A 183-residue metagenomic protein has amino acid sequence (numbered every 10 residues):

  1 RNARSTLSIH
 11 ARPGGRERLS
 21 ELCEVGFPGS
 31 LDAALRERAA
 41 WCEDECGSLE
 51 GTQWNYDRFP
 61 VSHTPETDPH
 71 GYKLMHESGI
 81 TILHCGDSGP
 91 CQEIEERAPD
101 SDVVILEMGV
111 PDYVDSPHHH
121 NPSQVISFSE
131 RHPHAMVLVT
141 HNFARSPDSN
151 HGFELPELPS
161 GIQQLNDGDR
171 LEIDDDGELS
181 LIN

Functional and structural regions predicted by a protein language model:
R1-L31: Active-site HxH/HxHxD metal-binding segment of metal-dependent hydrolases
R4-S8, I80-I82, A135-M136, G161: Short active-site oxyanion
S5, T52-W54, P99, H132: Structured loop/turn residues at beta-strand edges in well-structured enzyme cores
L7, A39-A40, W54, I162: Short, conserved active-site loop motifs that form the nucleotide-linked donor/cofactor pocket
I9-R12, H84, T140: Active-site-adjacent beta-strand anchor residues
P28-R38, G47-G51, L155-E157: Short, conserved catalytic or adaptor-binding loops enriched in Gly and charged residues
A40-E96, D167-N183: Core dinuclear metal-dependent hydrolase active-site scaffold
G89-D175: Cap/insert and terminal regions of metallo-dependent hydrolase folds
